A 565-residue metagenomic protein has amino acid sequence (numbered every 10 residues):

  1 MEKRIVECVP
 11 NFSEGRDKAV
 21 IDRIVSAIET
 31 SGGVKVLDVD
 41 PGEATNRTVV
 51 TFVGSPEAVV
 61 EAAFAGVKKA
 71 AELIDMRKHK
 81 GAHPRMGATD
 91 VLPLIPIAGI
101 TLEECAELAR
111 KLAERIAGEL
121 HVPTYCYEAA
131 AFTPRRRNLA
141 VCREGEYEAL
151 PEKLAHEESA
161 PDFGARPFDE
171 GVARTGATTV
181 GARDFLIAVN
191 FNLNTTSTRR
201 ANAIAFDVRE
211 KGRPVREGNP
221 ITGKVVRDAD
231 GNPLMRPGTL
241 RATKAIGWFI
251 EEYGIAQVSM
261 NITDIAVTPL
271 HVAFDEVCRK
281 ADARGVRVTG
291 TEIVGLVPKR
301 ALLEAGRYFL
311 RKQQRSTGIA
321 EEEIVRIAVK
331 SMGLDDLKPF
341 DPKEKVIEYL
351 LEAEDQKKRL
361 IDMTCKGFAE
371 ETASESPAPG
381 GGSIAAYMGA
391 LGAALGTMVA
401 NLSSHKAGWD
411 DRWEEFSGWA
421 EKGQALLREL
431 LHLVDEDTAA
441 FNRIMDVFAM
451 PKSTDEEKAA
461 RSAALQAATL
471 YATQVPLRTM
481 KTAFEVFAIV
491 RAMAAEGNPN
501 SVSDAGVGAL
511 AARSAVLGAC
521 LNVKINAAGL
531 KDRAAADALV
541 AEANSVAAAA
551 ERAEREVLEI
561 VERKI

Functional and structural regions predicted by a protein language model:
M1-G367, S374, K452, A460 (+1 more regions): Long, contiguous binding/interaction regions
C8-P10, E14, M86-P93, D264 (+2 more regions): Conserved phosphate/anionic-ligand binding catalytic regions in large, soluble enzymes, centered on
T51, S55, T196, L360 (+9 more regions): Non-transmembrane, amphipathic alpha-helical segments
L112, V122-C126, R135-N138, V486 (+1 more regions): Preference for long, well-ordered alpha-helical segments
F185-I187, A440-L510, S514, N526: Amphipathic alpha-helical interface segments
E210, A283, A393, T397 (+1 more regions): Short, well-ordered loop/turn and helix-capping segments at boundaries between secondary-structure elements and domains
V399, L427-V434, F441, T473-M480 (+6 more regions): A structural signal for well-ordered alpha-helices, especially hydrophobic packing surfaces of coiled-coils
H405-P451, V546-R555: A structural-propensity feature for long, helix-poor, extended segments
